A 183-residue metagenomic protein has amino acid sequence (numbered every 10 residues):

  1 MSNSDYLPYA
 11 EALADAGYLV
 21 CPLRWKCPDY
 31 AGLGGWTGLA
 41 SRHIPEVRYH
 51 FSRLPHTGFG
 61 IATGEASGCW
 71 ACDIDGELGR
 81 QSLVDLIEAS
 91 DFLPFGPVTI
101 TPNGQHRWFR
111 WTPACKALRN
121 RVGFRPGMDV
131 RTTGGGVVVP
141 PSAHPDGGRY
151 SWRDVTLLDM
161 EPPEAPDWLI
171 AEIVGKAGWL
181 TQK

Functional and structural regions predicted by a protein language model:
M1-K183: Conserved phosphate/metal-binding and DNA-contacting active-site motifs used in DNA phosphodiester-bond processing
